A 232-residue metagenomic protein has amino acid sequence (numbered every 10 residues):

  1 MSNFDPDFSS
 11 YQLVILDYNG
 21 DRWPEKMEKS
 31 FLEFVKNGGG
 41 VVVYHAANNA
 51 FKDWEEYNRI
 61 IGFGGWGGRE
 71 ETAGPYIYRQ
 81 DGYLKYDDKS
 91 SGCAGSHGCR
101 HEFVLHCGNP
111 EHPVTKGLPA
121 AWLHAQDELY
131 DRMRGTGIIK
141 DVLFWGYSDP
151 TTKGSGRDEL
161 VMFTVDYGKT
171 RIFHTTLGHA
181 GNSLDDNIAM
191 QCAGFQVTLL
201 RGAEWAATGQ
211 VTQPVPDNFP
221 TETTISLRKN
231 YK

Functional and structural regions predicted by a protein language model:
M1-D5, K29, G156-M162: Alpha-helical scaffolding within the catalytic cores of extracellular/periplasmic polymer-degrading hydrolases
M1-S2, N19-W23, V41, A47-F51 (+4 more regions): Solvent-exposed loop/turn segments at secondary-structure junctions within structured extracellular/periplasmic domains
D7-V14: Short acidic/histidine-rich motifs immediately flanking catalytic phosphotransfer sites in two-component signaling
D21-P113: A glycine-rich, often tryptophan-bearing local segment used as a flexible ligand/cofactor-contacting loop or short
N58-I60, C107, A120-Q126, Y130-I138 (+3 more regions): Oxidoreductase and adenylate-handling cofactor-binding alpha/beta cores
R79-R171: Catalytic beta-strand/loop cores that center a nucleophilic Ser/Cys/Thr and support acyl-enzyme chemistry
P150-K232: Extracellular ligand-binding/catalytic regions of CAZymes and related secreted enzymes and adhesion modules
